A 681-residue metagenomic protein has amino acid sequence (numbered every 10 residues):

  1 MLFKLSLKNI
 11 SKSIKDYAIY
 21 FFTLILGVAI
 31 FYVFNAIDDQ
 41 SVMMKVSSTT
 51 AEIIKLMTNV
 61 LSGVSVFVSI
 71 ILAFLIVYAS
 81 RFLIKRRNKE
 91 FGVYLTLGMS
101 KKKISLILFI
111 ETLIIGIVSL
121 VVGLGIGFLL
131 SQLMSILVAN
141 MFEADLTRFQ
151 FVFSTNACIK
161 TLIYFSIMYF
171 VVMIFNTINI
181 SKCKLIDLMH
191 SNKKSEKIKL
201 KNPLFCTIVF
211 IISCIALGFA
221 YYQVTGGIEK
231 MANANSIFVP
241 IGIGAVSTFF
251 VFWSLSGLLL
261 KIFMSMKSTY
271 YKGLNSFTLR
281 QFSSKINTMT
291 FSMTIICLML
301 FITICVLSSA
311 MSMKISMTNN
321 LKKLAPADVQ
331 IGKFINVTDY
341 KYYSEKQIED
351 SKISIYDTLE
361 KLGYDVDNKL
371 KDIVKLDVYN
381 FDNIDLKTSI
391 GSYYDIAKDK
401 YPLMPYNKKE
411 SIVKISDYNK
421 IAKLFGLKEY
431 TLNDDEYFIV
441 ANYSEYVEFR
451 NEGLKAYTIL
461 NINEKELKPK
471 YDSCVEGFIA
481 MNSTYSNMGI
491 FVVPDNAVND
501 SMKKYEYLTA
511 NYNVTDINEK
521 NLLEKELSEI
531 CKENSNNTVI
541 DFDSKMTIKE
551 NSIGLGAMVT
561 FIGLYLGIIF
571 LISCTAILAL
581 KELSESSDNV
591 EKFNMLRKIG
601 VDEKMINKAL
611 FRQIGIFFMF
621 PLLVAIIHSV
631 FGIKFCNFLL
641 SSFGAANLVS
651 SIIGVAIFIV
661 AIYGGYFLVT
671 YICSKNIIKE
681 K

Functional and structural regions predicted by a protein language model:
M1-F22, K45, R86-E90, S100 (+9 more regions): Feature of multi-pass inner-membrane transport and sensor proteins that recognizes transmembrane helices together
S11, K15-F22, V33-F67, L83-K85 (+6 more regions): Peri-transmembrane interface segments
I14-Y20, L108-I126, L162, S166 (+3 more regions): Selective transmembrane-helix segments that form parts of the transport pathway or gating/packing helices in multipass
A29-Q40, Y78-F82, I115-A144, A157-K182 (+5 more regions): Small-residue-rich transmembrane alpha-helices
F34-N35, V66-G92, I104, N176 (+1 more regions): A hydrophobic alpha-helix feature that marks transmembrane segments and, especially, their cytosolic C-terminal ends
V66, V152-V171, S236-V251, L566-I577 (+1 more regions): Alpha-helical transmembrane segments
L321-A557: Nucleotide-cofactor and metal-assisted catalytic machinery
